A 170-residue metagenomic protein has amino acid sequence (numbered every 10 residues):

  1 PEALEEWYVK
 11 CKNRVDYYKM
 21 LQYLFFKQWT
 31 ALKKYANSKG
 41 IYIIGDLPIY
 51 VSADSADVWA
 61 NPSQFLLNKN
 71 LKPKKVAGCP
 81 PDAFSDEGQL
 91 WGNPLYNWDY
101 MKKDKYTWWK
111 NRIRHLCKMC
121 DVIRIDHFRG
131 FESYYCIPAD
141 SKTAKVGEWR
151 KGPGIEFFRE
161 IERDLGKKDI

Functional and structural regions predicted by a protein language model:
P1-F26, V51-I170: Alpha-amylase-like alpha-glycosidases and glucanotransferases acting on alpha-linked glucans and related
Y18, Y23-V51: Conserved, well-ordered alpha-helix/loop/beta-strand core segments that scaffold catalytic motifs
